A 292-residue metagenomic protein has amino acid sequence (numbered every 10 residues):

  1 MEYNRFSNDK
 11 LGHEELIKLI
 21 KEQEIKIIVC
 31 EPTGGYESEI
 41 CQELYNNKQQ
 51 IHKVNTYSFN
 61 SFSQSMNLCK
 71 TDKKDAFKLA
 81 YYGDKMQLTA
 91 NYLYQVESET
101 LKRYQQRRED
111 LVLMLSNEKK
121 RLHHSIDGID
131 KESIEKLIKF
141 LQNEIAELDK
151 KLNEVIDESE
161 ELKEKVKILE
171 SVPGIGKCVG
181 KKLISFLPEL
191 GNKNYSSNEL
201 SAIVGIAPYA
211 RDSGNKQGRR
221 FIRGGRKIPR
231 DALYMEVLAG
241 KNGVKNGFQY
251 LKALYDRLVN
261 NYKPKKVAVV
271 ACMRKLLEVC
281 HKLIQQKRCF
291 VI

Functional and structural regions predicted by a protein language model:
M1-I27: Nucleic-acid-processing active sites and adjacent nucleic-acid-binding tracks, predominantly divalent metal-dependent
L11, L183-N261, K265: Phosphate-backbone recognition surface of nucleic-acid-processing proteins
I25-Y36: Short glycine-rich phosphate-binding loop at a beta-alpha junction
S38-Y45: Short Gly/Thr/Asp-enriched flexible loops that form oxyanion-binding sites at enzyme active sites
Y45, H52-I168, V172: Long, charge-rich intrinsically disordered scaffolds of nucleic-acid metabolism proteins
L101, L169, L183, A232-V237 (+3 more regions): Short alpha-helical scaffolding segments that buttress acidic/His motifs in well-ordered protein cores
K165-P188, L200: Helix-hairpin-helix
N246-I292: Acidic, carboxylate-rich catalytic segments that either coordinate divalent cations
